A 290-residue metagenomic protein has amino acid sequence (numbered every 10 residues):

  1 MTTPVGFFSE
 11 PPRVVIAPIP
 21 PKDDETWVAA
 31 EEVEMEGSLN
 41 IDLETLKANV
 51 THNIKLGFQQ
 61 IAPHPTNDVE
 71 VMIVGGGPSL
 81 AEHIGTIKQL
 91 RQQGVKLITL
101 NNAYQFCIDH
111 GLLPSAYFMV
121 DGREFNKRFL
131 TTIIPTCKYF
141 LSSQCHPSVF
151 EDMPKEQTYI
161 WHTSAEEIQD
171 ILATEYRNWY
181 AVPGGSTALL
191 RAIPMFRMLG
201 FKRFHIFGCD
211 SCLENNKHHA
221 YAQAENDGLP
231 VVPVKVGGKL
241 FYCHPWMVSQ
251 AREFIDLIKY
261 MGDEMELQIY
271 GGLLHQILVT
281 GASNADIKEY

Functional and structural regions predicted by a protein language model:
M1-Y290: Metal-ion/cofactor- or nucleotide/acyl-coenzyme-handling active-site neighborhoods
